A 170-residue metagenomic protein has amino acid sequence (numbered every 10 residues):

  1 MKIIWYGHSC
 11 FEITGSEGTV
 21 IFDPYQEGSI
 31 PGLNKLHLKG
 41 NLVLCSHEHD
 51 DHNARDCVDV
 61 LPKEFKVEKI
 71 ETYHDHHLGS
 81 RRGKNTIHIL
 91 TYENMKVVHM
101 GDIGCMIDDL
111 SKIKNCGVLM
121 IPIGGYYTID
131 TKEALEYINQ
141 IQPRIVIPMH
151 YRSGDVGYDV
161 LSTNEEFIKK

Functional and structural regions predicted by a protein language model:
M1-L42, H49-D51, D56-V118, Y126-K132: Core dinuclear metal-dependent hydrolase active-site scaffold
M106-K170: Cap/insert and terminal regions of metallo-dependent hydrolase folds
